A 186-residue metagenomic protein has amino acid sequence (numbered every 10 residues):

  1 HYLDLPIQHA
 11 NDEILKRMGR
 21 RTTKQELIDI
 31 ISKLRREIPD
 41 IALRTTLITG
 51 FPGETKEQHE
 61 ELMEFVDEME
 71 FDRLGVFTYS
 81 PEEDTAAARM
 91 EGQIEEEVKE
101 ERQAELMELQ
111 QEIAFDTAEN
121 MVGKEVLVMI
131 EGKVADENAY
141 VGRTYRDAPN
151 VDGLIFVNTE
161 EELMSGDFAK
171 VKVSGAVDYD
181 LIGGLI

Functional and structural regions predicted by a protein language model:
H1-D72, Y79-V98: Conserved non-cysteine loop/helix-boundary elements of the Radical SAM core domain that shape
D4-I14, L34-I41, M69-S80, L106-E112 (+3 more regions): Short, surface-exposed, charge-dense and proline/glycine-enriched linear segments
R89-I186: Terminal RNA-binding accessory module
